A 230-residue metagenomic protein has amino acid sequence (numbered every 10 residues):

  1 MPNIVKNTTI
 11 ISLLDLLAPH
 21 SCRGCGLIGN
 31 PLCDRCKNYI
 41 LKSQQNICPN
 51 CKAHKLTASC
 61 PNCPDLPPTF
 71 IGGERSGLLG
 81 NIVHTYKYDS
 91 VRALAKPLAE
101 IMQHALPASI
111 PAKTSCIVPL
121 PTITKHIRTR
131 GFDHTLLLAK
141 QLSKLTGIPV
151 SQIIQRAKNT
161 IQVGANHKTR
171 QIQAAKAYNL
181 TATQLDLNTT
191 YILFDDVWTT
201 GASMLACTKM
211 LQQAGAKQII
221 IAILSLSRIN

Functional and structural regions predicted by a protein language model:
M1-N230: Glycine-rich phosphate/pyrophosphate-handling loop used in enzymes and phosphotransfer proteins
